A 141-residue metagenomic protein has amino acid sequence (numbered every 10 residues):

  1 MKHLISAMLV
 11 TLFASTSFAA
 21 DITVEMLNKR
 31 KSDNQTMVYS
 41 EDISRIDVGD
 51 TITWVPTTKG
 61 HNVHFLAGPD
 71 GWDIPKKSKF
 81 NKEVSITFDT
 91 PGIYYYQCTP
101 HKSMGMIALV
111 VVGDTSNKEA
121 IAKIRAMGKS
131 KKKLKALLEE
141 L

Functional and structural regions predicted by a protein language model:
M1-L4: Positively charged n-region of N-terminal signal peptides that target proteins for export
S6-A14: Bacterial N-terminal signal peptides
S15-A19: Sec/Tat signal peptide C-region and signal peptidase I cleavage site
A20-D33, M104-L141: Extracytoplasmic/periplasmic copper-protein system
A20-T23, S40-K59, V63, E83-T90 (+1 more regions): Beta-strand cores of secreted/periplasmic/IMS beta-sandwich domains, seen most often in copper-related folds
K31-T36, H61-H64: Short, solvent-exposed loop/turn elements at domain surfaces
V55-K79: Histidine- and aromatic-enriched segments that form or immediately flank copper-ligand environments
T99-S103: Beta-strand-rich extracellular modules
